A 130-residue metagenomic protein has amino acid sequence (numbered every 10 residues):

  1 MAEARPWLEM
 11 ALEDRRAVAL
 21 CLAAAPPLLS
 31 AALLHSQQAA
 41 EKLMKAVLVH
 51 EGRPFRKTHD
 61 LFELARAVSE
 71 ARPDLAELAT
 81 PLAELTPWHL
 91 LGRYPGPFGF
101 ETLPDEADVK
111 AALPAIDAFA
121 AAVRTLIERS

Functional and structural regions predicted by a protein language model:
M1-S130: Terminal alpha-helical segments
